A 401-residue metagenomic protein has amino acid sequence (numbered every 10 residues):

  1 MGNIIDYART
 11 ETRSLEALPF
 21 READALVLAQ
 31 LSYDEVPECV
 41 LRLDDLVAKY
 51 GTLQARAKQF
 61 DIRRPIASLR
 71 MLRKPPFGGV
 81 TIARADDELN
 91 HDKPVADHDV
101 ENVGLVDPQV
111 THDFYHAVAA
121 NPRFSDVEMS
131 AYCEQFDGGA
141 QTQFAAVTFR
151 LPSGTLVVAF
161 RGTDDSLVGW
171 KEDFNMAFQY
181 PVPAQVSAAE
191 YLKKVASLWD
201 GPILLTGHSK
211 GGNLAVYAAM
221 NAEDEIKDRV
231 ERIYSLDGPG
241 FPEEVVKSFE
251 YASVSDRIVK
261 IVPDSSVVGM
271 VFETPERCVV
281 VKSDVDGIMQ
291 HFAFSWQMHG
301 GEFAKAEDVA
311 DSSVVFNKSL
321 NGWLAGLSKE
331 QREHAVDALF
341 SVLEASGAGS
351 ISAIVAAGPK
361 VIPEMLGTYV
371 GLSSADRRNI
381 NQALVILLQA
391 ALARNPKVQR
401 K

Functional and structural regions predicted by a protein language model:
M1-A146, L151-L156, F160-P202, E223-K401: Alpha/beta hydrolase fold serine-hydrolase catalytic domain that processes acyl esters and thioesters
T206-G211, A215: Gly/Ala-rich beta-loop-alpha elbow adjacent to hydrolase catalytic centers
A215-D224: Short glycine-enriched nucleophile-adjacent loop and the immediately C-terminal alpha-helix near the catalytic center
